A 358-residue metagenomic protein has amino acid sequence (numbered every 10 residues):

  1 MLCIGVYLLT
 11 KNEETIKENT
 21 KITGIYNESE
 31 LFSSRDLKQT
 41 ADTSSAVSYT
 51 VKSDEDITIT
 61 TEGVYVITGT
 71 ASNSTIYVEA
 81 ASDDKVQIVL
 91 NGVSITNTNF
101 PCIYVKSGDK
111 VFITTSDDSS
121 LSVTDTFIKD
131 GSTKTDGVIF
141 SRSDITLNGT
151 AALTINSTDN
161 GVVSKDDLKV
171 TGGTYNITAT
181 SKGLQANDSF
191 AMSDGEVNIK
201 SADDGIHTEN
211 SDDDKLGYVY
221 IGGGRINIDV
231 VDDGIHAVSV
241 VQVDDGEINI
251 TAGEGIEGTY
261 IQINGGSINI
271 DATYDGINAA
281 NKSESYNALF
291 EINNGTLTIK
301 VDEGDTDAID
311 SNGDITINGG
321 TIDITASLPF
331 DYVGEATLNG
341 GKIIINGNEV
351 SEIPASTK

Functional and structural regions predicted by a protein language model:
M1-K358: A composition-driven surface/loop motif
